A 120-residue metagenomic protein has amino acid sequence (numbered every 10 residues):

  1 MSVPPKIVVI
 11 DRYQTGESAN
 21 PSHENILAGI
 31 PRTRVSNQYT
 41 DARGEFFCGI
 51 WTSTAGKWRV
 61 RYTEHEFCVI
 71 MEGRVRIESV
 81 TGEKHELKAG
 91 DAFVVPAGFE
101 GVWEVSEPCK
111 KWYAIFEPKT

Functional and structural regions predicted by a protein language model:
M1-E45: A short, N-terminal "cap"/entry segment at the start of jelly-roll beta-barrel domains of the cupin/DSBH fold
A42, E64, M71, T81 (+2 more regions): Short loop/turn positions at the edges of beta-strands in beta-sheet-rich folds
G44-Y62, P96-A97: Conserved short histidine dyad/triad with adjacent acidic residue
I50, Y62, S79, V105 (+1 more regions): Residue-level recognition of conserved beta-strand positions in structured domain cores
S53, Y62-I77: Short, conserved beta-strand element in jelly-roll/cupin
K57, E66-F67, R74, E100 (+1 more regions): Structural motif
T81-A97: Short acidic-glycine-tyrosine-enriched beta hairpin
A97-T120: Ligand-binding loop in jelly-roll beta-barrel domains
